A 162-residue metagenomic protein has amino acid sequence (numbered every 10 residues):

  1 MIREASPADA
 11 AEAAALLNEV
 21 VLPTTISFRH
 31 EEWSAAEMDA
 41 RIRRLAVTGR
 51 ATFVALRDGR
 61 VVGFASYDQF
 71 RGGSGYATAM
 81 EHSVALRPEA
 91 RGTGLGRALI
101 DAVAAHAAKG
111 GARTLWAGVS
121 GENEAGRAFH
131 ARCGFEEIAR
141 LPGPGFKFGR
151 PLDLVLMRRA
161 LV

Functional and structural regions predicted by a protein language model:
M1-A15: A short beta-loop-alpha structural element at the N-terminal edge of CoA-dependent acyl/N-acetyltransferase catalytic
A5, L86, V119: Hydrophobic adenine-recognition pocket in adenosine-nucleotide-binding enzymes
A15-E32, L45: Helix-loop element at the rim of GNAT/NAT acetyltransferase active sites that forms part of the acceptor-substrate
H30-E89, I100-D101, A160-L161: Acetyl-CoA-dependent GNAT
G59, H130, F135, M157: Conserved active-site tyrosine of GNAT-family acetyltransferases
S66-Q69, S74, W116-V119, E136-D153: Conserved catalytic-core motifs of GNAT/GCN5-like acyltransferases
G92-A105, R127-R132: Conserved acetyl-CoA-binding loop-helix of GNAT-fold acetyltransferases
A107-V119: Conserved GNAT acetyl-CoA-binding A-motif
